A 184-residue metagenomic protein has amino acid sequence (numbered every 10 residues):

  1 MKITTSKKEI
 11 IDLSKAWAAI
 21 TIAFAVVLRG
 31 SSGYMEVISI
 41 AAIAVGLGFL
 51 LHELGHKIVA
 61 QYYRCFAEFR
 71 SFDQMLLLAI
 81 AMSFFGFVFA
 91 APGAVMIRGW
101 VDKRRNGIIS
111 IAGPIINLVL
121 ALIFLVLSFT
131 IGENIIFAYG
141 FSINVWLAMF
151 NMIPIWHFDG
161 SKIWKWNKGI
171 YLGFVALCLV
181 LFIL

Functional and structural regions predicted by a protein language model:
M1-L184: Hydrophobic transmembrane alpha-helices and their immediate loop junctions in multi-pass integral membrane proteins
